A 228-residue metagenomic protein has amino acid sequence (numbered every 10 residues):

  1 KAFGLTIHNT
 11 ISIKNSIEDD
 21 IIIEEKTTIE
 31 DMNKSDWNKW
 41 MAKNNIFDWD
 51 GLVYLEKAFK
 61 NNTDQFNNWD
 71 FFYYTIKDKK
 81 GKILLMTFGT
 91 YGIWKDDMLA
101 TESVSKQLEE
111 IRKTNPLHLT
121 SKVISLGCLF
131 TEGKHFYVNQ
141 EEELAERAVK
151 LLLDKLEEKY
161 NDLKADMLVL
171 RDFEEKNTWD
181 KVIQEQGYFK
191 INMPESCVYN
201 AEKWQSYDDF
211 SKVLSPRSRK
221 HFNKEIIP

Functional and structural regions predicted by a protein language model:
K1-P228: N-acyltransferase acceptor-side catalytic subdomain
